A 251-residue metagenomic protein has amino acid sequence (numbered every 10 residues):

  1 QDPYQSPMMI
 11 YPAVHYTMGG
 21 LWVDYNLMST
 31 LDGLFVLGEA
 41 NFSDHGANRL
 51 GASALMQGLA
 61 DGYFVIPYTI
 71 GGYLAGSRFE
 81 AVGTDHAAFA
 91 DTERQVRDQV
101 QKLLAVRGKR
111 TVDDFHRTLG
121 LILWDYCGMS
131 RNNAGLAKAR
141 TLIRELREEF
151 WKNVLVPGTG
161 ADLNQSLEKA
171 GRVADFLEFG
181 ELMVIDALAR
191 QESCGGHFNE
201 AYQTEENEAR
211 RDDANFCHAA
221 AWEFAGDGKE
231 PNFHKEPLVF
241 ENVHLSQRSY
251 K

Functional and structural regions predicted by a protein language model:
Q1-M18, L31: C-terminal catalytic lobe of FAD-dependent flavoproteins
Y16, W22-V36, A40-K251: Glycine- and aromatic-enriched mobile tails/lids
